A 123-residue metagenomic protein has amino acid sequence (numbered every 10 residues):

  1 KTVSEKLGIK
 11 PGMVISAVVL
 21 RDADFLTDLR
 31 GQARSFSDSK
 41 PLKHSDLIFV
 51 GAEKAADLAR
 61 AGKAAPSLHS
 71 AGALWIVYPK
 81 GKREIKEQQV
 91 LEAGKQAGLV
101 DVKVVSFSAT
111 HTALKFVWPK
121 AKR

Functional and structural regions predicted by a protein language model:
K1-R30: N-terminal, charge-rich interaction modules
V14-L20, S35-S37, V50: Short, hydrophobic beta-strand segments that form beta-sheet elements in well-ordered domains
V18, I48-E53, V77-P79: Conserved beta-strand segments of the P-loop GTPase G domain that flank and frequently precede/overlap
A23, E53-D57: Short acidic, S/G/P-rich loop/turn micro-motifs used as interaction or catalytic elements
R34-S45: Short acidic low-complexity segments
A56-Q89: Mid-chain, well-packed structural core segment of small domains
P79-A97, V102-S106: Short, compact, well-ordered microdomains
L99-R123: Class I S-adenosyl-L-methionine
